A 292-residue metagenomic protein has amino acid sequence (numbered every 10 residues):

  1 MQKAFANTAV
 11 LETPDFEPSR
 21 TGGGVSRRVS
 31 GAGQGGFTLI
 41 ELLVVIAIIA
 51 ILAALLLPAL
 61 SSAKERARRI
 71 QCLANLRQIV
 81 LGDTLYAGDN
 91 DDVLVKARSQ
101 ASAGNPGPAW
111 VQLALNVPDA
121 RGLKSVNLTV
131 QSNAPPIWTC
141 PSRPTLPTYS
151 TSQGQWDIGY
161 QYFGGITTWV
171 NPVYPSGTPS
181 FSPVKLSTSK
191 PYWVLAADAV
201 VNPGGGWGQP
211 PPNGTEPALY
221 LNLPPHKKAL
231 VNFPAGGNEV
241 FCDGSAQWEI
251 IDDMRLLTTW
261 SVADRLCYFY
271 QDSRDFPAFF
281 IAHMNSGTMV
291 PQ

Functional and structural regions predicted by a protein language model:
M1-F37: N-terminal leader/signal peptides at the extreme start of proteins
A6, Q34-A74: Amphipathic alpha-helical segments typified by the pilin-like N-terminal helix that continues immediately C-terminal
A9, A47, A54, P58-S62 (+3 more regions): Residue-level signal for well-ordered alpha-helical scaffold segments within enzymatic catalytic domains
C72-Q292: Short, well-structured segments within or immediately adjacent to enzyme catalytic domains that line ligand-binding
